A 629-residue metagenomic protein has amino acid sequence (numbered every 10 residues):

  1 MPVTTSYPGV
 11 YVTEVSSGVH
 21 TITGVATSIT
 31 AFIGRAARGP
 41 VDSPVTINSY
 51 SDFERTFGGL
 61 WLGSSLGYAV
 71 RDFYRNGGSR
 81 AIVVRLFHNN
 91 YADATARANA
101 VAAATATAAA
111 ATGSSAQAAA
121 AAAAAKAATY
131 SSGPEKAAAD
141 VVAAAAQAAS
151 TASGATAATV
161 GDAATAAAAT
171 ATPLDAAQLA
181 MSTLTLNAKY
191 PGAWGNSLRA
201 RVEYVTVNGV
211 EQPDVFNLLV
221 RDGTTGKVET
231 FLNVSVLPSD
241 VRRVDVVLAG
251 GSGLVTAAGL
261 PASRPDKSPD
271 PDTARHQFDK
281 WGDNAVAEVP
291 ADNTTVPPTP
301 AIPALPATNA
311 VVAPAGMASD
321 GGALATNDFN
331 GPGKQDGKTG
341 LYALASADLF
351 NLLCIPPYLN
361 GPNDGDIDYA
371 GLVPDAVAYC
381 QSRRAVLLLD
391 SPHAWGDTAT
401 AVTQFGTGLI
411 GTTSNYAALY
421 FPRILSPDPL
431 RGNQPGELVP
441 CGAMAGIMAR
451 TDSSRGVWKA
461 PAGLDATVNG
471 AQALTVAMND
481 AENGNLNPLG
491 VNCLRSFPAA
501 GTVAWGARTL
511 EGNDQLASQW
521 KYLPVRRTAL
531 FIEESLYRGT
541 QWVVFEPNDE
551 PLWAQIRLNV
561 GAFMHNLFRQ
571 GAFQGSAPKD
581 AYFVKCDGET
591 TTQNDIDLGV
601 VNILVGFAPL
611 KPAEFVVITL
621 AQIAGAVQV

Functional and structural regions predicted by a protein language model:
M1-R97, K189, N208-Q212, R221-T225 (+2 more regions): Structured, hydrophobic secondary-structure cores that serve as assembly/anchoring elements
V10, G78-A81, P213-V215, V244 (+3 more regions): A broad structural signal for short, well-ordered beta-strand segments within beta-sheet-rich domains
S49, Y204, N233-L237, R243 (+4 more regions): Short, solvent-exposed coil/turn linker segments
N89-A92, A121, D140, T151 (+3 more regions): Alpha-helical and His/Cys-centered functional microenvironments
A98-A167: Extended amphipathic alpha-helical heptad-repeat regions
A168-L184, W194-L198, A315-L344: Short linear interaction motifs
P173, A177-D270: Extended, Lys/Arg-rich, non-catalytic nucleic-acid recognition/anchoring regions of very large nucleic-acid-interacting
D270-G337: Long, low-complexity, polar/charged, intrinsically disordered or flexibly structured peripheral segments
